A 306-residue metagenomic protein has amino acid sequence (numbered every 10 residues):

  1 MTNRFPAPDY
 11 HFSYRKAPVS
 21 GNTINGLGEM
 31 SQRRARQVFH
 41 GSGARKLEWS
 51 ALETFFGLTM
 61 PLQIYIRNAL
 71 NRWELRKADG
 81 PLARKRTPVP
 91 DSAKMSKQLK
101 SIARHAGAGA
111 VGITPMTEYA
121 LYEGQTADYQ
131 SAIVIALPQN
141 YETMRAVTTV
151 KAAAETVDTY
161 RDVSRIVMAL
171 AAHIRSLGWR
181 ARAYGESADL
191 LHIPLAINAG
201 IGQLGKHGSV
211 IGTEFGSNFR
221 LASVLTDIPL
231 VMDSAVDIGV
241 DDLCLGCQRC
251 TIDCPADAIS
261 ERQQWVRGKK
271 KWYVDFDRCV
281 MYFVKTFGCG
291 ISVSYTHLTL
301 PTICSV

Functional and structural regions predicted by a protein language model:
M1-D233, I238-D241, I291, S305: Auxiliary alpha/beta "docking" domains used to position bulky ligands
G109, S260, K285, T302-I303: A very general structural signal that marks isolated residues within well-ordered alpha-helical segments
V231-I291: Cys/His-clustered metal-coordination modules, chiefly Zn-binding fingers
T296-T302: Conserved small/polar residues in nucleotide/adenosyl-binding loops
